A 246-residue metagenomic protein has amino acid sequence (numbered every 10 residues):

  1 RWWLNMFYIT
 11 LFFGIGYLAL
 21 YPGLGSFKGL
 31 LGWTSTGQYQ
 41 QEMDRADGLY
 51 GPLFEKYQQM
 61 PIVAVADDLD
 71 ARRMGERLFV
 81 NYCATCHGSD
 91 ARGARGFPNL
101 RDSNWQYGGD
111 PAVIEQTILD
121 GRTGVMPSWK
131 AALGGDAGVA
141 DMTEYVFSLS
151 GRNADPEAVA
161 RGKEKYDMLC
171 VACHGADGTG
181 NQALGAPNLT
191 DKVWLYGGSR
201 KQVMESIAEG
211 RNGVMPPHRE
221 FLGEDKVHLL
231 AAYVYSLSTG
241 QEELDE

Functional and structural regions predicted by a protein language model:
R1-D67, Y107-V113, T117, P127-F147 (+1 more regions): Periplasmic c-type cytochrome electron-transfer domains
Y17-L18, L24-G25, L31, Y39 (+5 more regions): Alpha-helix boundary/interfacial micro-motifs
W33-G48, M74-N81, R101-D110, P127-L133 (+2 more regions): Phosphate-binding glycine-rich loops and adjacent basic patches that engage nucleotide phosphates, nucleic-acid
K56-Q58, R72-R73, P98-N99, A186-N188: N-terminal start-of-chain detector that recognizes signal peptides and the immediate post-cleavage beginning
D67-R92, D102, Q106-G109, E115-D120 (+4 more regions): Sequence/structural segment immediately N-terminal to covalent heme-attachment motifs in c-type and related
R95, R101-G151, N181-T239: Extracytoplasmic electron-transfer domains, predominantly the class I c-type cytochrome c fold
G240-E246: Short, charged, intrinsically disordered terminal tails
